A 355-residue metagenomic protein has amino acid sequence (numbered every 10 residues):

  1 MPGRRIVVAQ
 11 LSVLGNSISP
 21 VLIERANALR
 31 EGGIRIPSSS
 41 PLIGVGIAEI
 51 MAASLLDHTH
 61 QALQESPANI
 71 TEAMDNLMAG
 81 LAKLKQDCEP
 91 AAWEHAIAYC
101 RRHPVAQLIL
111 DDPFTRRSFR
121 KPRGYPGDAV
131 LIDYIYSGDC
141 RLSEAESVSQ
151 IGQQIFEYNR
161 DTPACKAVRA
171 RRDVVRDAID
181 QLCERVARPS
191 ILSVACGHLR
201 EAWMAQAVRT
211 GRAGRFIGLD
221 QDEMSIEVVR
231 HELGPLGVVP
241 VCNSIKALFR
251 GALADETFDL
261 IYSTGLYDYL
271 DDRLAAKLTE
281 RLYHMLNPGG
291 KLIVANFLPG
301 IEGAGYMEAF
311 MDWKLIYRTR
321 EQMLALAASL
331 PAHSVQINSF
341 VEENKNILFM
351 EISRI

Functional and structural regions predicted by a protein language model:
P2-A28: Conserved N-terminal helix/loop that builds the PLP phosphate-binding region of the aspartate aminotransferase-like
L29-A92, A96-R102, I155-P189, H198-R215 (+3 more regions): Class I (Rossmann-like) S-adenosyl-L-methionine-dependent methyltransferase catalytic domain, capturing the SAM-binding
A98-V186: Class I SAM-dependent methyltransferase Rossmann-like catalytic core, especially the SAM/SAH-binding loop
V194: Conserved beta-strand/loop positions that form the S-adenosyl-L-methionine
R250-I261: A short acidic, Gly/Pro-enriched loop at the edge of an enzyme's catalytic core that lines a small-molecule cofactor
S263-L266: A short beta-strand submotif of the Rossmann-like class I SAM-dependent methyltransferase core that lines
D268-L270: A short His-aromatic
A276-P288: A short glycine-rich, Lys/Arg-flanked "PGG" loop and its adjoining helix->strand segment in the class I
